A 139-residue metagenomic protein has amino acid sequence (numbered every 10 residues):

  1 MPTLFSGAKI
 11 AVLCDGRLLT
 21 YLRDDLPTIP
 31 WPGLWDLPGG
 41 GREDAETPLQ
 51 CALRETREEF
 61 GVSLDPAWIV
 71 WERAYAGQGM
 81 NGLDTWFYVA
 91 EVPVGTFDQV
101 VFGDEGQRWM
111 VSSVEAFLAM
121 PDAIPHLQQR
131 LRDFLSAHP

Functional and structural regions predicted by a protein language model:
M1, L26-W31, V92, M120 (+2 more regions): Intrinsic-disorder/low-complexity coil detector
M1-D36, L64: N-terminal strand-loop-strand
G7-I10, V89, E115, S136: Residue-level detector of intrinsically disordered, flexible termini and proteolytic processing junctions
L13, P27, E46, E58-G61 (+1 more regions): General helical structural elements
L26, P30-P32, L37, V70 (+2 more regions): Residue-level signal for pocket-adjacent positions within structured domains
G40-P66, R73-L127: Unchanged
H126-P139: Charged phosphate-binding loop/patch that engages nucleotide di/tri-phosphates or the phosphate backbone of nucleic
